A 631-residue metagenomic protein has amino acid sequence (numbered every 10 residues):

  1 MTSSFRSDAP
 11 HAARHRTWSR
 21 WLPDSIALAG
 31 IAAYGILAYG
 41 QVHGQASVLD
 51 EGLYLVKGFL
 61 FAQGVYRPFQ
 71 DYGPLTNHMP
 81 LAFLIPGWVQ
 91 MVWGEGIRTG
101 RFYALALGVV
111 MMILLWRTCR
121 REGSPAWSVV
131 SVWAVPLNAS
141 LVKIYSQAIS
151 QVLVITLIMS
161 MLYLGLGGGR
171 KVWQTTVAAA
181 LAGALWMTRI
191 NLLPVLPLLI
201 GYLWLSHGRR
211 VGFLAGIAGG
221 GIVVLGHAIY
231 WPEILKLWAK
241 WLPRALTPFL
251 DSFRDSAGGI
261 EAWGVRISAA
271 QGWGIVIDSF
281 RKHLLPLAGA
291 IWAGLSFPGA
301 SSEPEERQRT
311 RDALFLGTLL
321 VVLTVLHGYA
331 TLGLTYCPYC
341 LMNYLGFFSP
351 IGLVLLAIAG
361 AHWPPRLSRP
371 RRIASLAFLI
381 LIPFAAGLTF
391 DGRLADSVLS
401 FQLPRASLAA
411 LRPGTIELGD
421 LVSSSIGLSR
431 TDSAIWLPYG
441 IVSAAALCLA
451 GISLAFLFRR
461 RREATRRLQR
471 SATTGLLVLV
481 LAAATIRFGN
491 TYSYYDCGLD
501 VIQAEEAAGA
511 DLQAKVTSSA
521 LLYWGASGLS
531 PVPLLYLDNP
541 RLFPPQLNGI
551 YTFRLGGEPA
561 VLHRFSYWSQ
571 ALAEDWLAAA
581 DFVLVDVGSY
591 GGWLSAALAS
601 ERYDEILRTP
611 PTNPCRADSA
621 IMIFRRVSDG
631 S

Functional and structural regions predicted by a protein language model:
M1-A38, A215-G219, A300-G317, I452-L479: Start-transfer (signal-anchor) and selected internal transmembrane alpha helices of multi-pass inner/ER membrane
S3-R6, L164-G167, K171-T175, P194-G221 (+3 more regions): Perimembrane helix-loop-helix junctions
Y39-L49, Q63-L84, M91-R101, K143: Membrane-proximal lumenal/periplasmic loop motifs of glycosylation machinery
V48, S140-L153: Short acidic/glycine- and proline-prone juxtamembrane loop motifs at membrane-interface regions of multi-pass membrane
R209-G299, G317-Y329, L379-S407, I435: Membrane-lumen/periplasm interface segments of specific transmembrane helices in polyprenyl phosphate-linked
G274-T310, G352-H362, S375-F378, A445-E463: Hydrophobic, aromatic-rich transmembrane alpha-helices and their immediate juxtamembrane boundary segments
I502, A510-L555, A580-S589: Short periplasmic/luminal acceptor-recognition loop of GT-C membrane glycosyltransferases, typified by
D575-S631: Aromatic/acidic, Gly/Pro-rich catalytic loop(s) in extracytoplasmic/lumenal soluble domains of multi-pass membrane
